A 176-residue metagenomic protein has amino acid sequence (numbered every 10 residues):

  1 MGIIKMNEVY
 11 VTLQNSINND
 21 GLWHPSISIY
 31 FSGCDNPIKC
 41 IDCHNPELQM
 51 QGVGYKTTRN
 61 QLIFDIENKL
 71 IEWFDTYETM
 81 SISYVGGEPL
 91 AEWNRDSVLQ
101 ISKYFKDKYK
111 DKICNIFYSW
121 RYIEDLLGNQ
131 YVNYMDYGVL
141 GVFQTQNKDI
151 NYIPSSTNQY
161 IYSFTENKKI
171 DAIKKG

Functional and structural regions predicted by a protein language model:
M1-Y30, D35, K39-G54: N-terminal [4Fe-4S]-dependent radical SAM core
S26-S28, S81-S83, C114-I116, Y137: Structural preference for beta-strand elements that scaffold enzyme active sites
Y30, V85-G87, I116-W120, G141: A cross-family glycoside hydrolase active-site/sugar-binding cleft signature
G33, I38-I82: Short, surface-exposed acidic-centric catalytic microdomains
Q49, E88, Q144: Flexible, active-site-proximal loop/turn residues at the rims of small-molecule/cofactor binding pockets and catalytic
M50-N68, L90-V132, Y137: Canonical radical SAM enzyme core domain
D75-F105, D149-N151, S155, S163: Conserved glycine-rich "GG(E/T)P / GGGxP" loop and the immediately following alpha-helix in the radical SAM core
V132, Y137-G176: Classical nucleotidyltransferase
